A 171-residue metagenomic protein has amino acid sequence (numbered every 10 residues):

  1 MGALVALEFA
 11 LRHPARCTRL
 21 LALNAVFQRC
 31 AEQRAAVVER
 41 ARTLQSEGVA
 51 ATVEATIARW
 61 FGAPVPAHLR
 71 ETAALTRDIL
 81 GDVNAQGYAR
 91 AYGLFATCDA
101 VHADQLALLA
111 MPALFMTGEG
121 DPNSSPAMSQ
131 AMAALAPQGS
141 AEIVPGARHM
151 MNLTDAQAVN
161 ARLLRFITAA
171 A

Functional and structural regions predicted by a protein language model:
L4-V53, W60: Flexible "cap/lid" loop of the alpha/beta hydrolase fold
A31-A35, E47-A107: Conserved alpha/beta-hydrolase catalytic His-Asp/Glu region
T56, Y92, M132, V159 (+2 more regions): Hydrophobic "lid"/C-terminal helical patch of Rossmann-like NAD(P)-dependent dehydrogenase/epimerase domains
L109, F115-T117: Short beta-strand/loop motif that positions the catalytic acidic residue of the alpha/beta-hydrolase fold
M111, S125-A134: Short alpha-helix in the alpha/beta-hydrolase fold that links the catalytic acid
E119-S124: Acidic catalytic loop of the alpha/beta-hydrolase fold
Q138-A171: Catalytic active-site module of serine/aspartate enzymes centered on a nucleophile-bearing elbow/loop
